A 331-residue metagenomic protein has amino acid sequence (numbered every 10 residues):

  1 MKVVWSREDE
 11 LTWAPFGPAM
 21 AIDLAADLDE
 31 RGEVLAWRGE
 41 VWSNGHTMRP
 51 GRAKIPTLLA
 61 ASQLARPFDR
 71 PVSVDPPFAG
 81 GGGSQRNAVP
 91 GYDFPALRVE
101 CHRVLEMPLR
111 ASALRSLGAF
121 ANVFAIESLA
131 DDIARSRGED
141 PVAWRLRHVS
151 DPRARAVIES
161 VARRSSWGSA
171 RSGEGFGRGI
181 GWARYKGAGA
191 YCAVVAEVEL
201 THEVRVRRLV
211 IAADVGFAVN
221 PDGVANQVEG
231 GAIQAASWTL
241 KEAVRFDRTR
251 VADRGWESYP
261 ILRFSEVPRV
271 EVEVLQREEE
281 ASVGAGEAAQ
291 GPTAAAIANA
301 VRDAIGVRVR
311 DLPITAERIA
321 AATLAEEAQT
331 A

Functional and structural regions predicted by a protein language model:
M1-A331: Cofactor-binding beta-sheet edge motifs in enzyme active sites
